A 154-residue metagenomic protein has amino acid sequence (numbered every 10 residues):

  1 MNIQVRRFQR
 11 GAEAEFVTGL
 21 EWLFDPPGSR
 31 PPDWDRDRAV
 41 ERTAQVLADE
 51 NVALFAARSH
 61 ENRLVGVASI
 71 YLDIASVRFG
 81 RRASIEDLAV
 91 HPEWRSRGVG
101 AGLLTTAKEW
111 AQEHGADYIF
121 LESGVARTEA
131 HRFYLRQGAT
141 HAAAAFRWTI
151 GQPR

Functional and structural regions predicted by a protein language model:
Q4-V17: A short beta-loop-alpha structural element at the N-terminal edge of CoA-dependent acyl/N-acetyltransferase catalytic
T18-D33, S76: Helix-loop element at the rim of GNAT/NAT acetyltransferase active sites that forms part of the acceptor-substrate
A44-A56, S84, T140: A short helix-loop-beta-strand connector motif used in the catalytic cores of GNAT acetyltransferases and, in some
L54-A56, R63-L72, S84, A89: Conserved beta-strand in the GNAT
V90, S96-E109, R136: Conserved acetyl-CoA-binding loop-helix of GNAT-fold acetyltransferases
R95, F120-A130, R147-T149: Conserved beta-strand-loop-alpha-helix junction that forms the acyl-donor binding cleft
A111-S123: Conserved GNAT acetyl-CoA-binding A-motif
V125, Y134-A144: Conserved acetyl-CoA-binding loop of GNAT-fold acetyltransferases
